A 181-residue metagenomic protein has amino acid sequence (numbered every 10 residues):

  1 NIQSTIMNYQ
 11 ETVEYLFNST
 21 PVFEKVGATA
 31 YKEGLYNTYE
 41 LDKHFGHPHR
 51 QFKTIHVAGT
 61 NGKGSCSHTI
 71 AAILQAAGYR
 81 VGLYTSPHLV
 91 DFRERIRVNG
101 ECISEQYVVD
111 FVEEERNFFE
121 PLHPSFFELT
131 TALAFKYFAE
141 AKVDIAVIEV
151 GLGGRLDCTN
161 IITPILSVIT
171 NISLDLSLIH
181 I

Functional and structural regions predicted by a protein language model:
S4, I179-I181: Conserved small/polar residues in nucleotide/adenosyl-binding loops
M7-A58, C66-H68, A72-A77: Short functional linear segments
A28-L35, Y39-Q51, A76-I162, L178: ATP-dependent carboxylate-amine ligase catalytic core
K63: Conserved lysine of the Walker
V150, N171-I172: Glycine-rich, N-terminal phosphate-binding loop of Rossmann-like dinucleotide-binding domains
T163-I169: Inter-motif core of Ras-like GTPase G domains
S173-S177: Conserved Switch II/interswitch segment of TRAFAC-class P-loop GTPases
